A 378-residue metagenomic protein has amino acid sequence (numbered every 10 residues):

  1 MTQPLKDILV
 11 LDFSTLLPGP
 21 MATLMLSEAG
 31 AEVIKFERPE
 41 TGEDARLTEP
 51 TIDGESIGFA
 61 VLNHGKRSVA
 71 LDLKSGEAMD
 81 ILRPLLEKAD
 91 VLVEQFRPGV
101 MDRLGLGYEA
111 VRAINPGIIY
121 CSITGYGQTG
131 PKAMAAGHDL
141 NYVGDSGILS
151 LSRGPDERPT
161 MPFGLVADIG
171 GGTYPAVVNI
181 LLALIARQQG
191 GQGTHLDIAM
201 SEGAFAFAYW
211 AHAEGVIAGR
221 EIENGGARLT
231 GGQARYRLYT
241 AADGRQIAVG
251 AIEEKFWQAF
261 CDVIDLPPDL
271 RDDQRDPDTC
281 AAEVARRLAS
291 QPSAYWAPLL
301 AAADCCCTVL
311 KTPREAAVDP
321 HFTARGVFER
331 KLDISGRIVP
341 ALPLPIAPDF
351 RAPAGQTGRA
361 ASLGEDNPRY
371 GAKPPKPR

Functional and structural regions predicted by a protein language model:
M1-Q189, E223, L332, A347 (+3 more regions): N-terminal helix-loop segment corresponding to the beta1-alpha1 unit of nucleotide/adenylate-binding folds
R46-P50, G215-G226, D319-D333: Short, surface-exposed loop/helix-turn segments at secondary-structure junctions that function as lids/hinges flanking
F59, G225-G231, R237-L238, G336-P343 (+1 more regions): Short Gly/Pro-enriched turn/cap motifs at secondary-structure boundaries
A60-L62, R237-A242, F328-I334: Short acidic-hydrophobic surface loop/beta-edge motif
S146, G172-G193, A206, W210-A218 (+1 more regions): Oxidoreductase and adenylate-handling cofactor-binding alpha/beta cores
T160-G171, G193-H195, G226-A227, A234-Y236 (+2 more regions): A short glycine-threonine-serine/GTX helix/turn-capping micro-motif
T230, A234-A303, C307, R314: Aromatic-enriched alpha-helical interface/lid elements that frame and gate functional surfaces
A302-G355: A glycine-rich dinucleotide-binding beta-alpha-beta segment and adjacent secondary-structure elements that constitute
